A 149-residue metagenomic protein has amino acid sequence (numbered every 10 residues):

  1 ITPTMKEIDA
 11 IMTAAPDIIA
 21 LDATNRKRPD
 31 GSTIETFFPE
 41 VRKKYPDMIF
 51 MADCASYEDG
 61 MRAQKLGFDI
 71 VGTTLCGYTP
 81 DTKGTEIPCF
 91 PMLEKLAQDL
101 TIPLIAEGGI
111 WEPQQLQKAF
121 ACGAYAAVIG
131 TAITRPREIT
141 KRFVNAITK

Functional and structural regions predicted by a protein language model:
I1-E7, A23-K43, Y57-R62, Y78-A97 (+2 more regions): Active-site-adjacent beta->alpha loops and helix N-cap segments on the catalytic face of soluble alpha/beta enzymes
I1-I11, A55-G67, L100-A106, I110-I129: Catalytic cores of alpha/beta
A15-N25: Glycine-rich phosphate-binding "P-loop"
I19-L21, M51, G72, V128-I129: Conserved beta-strand positions in the central sheet of alpha/beta enzyme cores
P39, Y45-M48, Q64, D69 (+2 more regions): Generic alpha-helical hydrophobic packing signal
R42-A52, A97-E107: Short beta-strand/loop segments at the ligand-binding rim of alpha/beta enzyme cores
D69-C76: Non-cysteine beta-strand/loop elements that form the S-adenosyl-L-methionine
